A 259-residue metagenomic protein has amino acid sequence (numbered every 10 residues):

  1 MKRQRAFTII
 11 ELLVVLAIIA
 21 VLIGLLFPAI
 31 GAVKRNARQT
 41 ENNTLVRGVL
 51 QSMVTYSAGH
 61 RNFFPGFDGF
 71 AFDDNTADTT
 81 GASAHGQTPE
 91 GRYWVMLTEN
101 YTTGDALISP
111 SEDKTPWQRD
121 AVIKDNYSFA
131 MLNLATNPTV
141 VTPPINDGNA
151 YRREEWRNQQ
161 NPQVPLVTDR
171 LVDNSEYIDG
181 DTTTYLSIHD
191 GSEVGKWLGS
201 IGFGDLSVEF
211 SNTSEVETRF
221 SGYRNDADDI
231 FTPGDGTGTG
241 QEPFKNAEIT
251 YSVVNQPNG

Functional and structural regions predicted by a protein language model:
K2-T44: Amphipathic alpha-helical segments typified by the pilin-like N-terminal helix that continues immediately C-terminal
N42-G259: Short, well-structured segments within or immediately adjacent to enzyme catalytic domains that line ligand-binding
